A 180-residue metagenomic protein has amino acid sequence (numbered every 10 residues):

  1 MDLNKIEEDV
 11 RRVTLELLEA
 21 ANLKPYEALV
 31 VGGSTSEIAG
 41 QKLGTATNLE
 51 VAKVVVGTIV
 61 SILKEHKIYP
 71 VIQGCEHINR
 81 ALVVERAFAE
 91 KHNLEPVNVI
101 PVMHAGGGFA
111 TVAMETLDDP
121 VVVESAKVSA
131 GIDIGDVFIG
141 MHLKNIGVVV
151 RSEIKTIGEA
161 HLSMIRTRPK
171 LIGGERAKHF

Functional and structural regions predicted by a protein language model:
M1-L29, T45-I62: N-terminal glycine-/serine-/threonine-rich phosphate-binding loop
L15, E19-N22, V60-I68, M114-V122 (+1 more regions): Generic secondary-structure signature for well-ordered alpha-helical cores
A21-L23, A105, R151-T156: Solvent-exposed alpha-helices and their adjacent loops that cap or buttress functional pockets in soluble metabolic
L29-G32, S163: Structural motif
V31-S36, Q73: Glycine-rich beta-strand-to-loop/alpha-helix junction loops that act as flexible
H66-S129, G135: Ligand-binding beta-strand-loop-alpha-helix segment within the catalytic cores of soluble metabolic enzymes
T111, E115-F180: Glycine-rich, aromatic-bearing surface loops/beta-hairpins
